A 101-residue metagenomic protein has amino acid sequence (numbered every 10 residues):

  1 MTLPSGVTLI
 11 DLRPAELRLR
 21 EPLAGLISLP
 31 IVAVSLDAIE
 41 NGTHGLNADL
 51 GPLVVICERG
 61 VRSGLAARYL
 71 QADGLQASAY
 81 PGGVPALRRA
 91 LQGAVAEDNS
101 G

Functional and structural regions predicted by a protein language model:
M1-T8, L12-L53, R59-G101: Rhodanese-like catalytic fold shared by cysteine-dependent sulfurtransferases and DSP/PTP-type phosphatases
